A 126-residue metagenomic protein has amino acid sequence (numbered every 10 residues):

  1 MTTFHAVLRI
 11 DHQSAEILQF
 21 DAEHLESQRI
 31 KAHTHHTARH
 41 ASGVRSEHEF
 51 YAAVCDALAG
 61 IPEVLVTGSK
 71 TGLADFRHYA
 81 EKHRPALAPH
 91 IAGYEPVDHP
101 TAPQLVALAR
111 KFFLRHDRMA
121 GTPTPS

Functional and structural regions predicted by a protein language model:
M1-S126: Terminal alpha-helical anchor/extension segments at protein ends
